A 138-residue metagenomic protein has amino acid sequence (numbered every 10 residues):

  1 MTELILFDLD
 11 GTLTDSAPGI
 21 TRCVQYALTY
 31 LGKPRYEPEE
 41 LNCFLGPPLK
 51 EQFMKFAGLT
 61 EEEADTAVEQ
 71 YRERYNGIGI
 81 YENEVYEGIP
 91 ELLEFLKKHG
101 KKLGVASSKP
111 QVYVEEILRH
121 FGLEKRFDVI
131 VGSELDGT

Functional and structural regions predicted by a protein language model:
M1-C43, A57: Active-site neighborhood of HAD-like aspartate-dependent phosphohydrolases
L4, G104, V129: Hydrophobic "anchor" residues on beta-strands that sit immediately upstream of conserved functional sites
G19, P48-E51, E91, V112-Y113: Short alpha-helical
A27-L28, P48-E61, I117: Helix-loop "lid/cap" segments that line or gate small-molecule binding pockets
M54-E91: Metal-dependent phosphoesterase signature
G77-V105, Q111-E116: Short, acidic loop-to-helix structural element flanking the phosphoryl-transfer center in phosphate-processing enzymes
Q111-T138: Substrate-recognition "cap/lid" segment bordering the active-site pocket of phosphatases
